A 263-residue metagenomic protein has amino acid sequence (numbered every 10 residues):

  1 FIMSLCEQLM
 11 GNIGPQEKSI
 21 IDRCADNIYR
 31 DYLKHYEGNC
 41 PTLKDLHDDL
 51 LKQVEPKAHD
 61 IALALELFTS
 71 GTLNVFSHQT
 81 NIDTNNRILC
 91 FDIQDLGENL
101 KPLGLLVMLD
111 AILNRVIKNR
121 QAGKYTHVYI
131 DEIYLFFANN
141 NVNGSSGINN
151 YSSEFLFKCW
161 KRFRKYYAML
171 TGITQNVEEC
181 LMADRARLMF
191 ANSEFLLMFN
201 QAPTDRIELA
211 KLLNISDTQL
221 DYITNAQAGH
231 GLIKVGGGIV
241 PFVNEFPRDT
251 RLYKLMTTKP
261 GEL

Functional and structural regions predicted by a protein language model:
F1, P203-L212: Conserved AAA+ ATPase core "coupling" helix
F1-A168, L181-D184, Y222, A226 (+1 more regions): P-loop NTPase motor domains
Q94-E98, I133-L135, V177-E178, F195 (+3 more regions): Short, glycine-/Ser/Thr-/acidic-enriched flexible segments
T174: H-loop/switch region of ABC-family ATPase nucleotide-binding domains
V177-L181, M189: Conserved H-loop
R185-M198: A short helix-turn-beta junction within AAA+ P-loop NTPase domains corresponding to the substrate/partner-engaging
L213-L263: Conserved P-loop NTPase
